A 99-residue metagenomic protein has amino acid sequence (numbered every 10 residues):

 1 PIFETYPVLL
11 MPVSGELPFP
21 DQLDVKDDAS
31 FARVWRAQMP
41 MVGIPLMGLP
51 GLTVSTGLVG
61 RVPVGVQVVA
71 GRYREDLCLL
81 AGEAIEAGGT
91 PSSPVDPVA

Functional and structural regions predicted by a protein language model:
P1-L46, S93-V98: Serine-dependent amide/ester hydrolase catalytic core
P45-A99: Structural helix-boundary/capping segments
